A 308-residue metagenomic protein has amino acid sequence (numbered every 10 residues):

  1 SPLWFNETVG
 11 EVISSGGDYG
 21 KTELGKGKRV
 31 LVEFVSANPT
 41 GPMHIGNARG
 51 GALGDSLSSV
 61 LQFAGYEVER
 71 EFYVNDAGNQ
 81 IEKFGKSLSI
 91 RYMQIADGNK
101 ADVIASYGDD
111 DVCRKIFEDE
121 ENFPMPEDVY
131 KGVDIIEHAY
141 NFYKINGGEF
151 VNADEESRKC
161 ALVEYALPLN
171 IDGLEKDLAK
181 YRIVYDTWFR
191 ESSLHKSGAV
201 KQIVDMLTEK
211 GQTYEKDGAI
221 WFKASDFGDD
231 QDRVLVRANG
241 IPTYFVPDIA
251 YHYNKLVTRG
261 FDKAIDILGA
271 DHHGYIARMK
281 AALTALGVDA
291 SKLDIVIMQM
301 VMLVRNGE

Functional and structural regions predicted by a protein language model:
S1-E308: NTP-dependent nucleotidyl-transfer catalytic core
